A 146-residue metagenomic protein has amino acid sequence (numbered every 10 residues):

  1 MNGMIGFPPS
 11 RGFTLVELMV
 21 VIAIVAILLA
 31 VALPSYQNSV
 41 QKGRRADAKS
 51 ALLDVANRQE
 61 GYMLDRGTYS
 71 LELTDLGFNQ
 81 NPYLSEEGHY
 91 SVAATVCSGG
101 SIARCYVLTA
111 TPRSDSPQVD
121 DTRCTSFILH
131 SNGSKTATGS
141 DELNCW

Functional and structural regions predicted by a protein language model:
M1-F13: N-terminal leader/signal peptides at the extreme start of proteins
R11, V16-V20, Q41: Internal alpha-helical transmembrane segments of multi-pass membrane proteins, especially GPCRs
L15-L18, Q59, A110: Conserved hydrophobic beta-strand within the GNAT/NAT acetyltransferase core sheet that lines the active-site cleft
L18-S35: Alpha-helical hydrophobic helix detector
L33, N38, R45: Short, conserved catalytic or interaction motifs in soluble domains
Q41-T68: Membrane-proximal N-terminal amphipathic helix
L64-W146: Periplasmic/extracellular, small/polar-rich flexible segments of pilin-like filament-forming proteins
